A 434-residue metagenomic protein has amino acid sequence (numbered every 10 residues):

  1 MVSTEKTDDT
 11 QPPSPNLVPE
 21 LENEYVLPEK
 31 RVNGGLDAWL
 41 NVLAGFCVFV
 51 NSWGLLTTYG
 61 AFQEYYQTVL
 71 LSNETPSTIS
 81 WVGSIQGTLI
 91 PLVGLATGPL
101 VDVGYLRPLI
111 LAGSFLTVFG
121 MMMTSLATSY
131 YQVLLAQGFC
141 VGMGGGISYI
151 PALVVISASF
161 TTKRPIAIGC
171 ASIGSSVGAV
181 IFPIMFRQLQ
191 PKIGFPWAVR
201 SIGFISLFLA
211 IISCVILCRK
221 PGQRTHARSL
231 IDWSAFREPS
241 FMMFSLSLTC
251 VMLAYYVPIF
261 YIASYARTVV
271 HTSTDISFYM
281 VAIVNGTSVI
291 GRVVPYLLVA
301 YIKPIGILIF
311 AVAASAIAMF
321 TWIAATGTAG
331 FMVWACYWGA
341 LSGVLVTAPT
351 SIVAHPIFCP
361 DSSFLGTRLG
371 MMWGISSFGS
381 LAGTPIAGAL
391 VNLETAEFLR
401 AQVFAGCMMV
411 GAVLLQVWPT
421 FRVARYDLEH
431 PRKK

Functional and structural regions predicted by a protein language model:
M1-G35, R219, R422-K434: Intrinsically disordered, low-complexity terminal tails of fungal membrane proteins
N51, L55-E64, E238-G306, T350 (+1 more regions): Extracytoplasmic gate region of multi-pass secondary transporters
Y66, G138, G145-F160, A167-I168 (+1 more regions): Intracellular juxtamembrane helix-capping segments at the cytosolic ends of symmetry-related transmembrane helices
Y66-Q67, L100-V101, I181-G194, A266-R267 (+4 more regions): Interfacial helix-cap and linker-helix signal at transmembrane-aqueous boundaries of multi-pass secondary transporters
L92-L106, G291-P304, V391: Helix-to-loop junctions at the C-terminal end of transmembrane segments in multipass secondary transporters
Q188-F204, I386-G411, E429-P431: A membrane-interface helix-boundary motif in multi-pass transporters
I276, A282-S288, R292, A300-I352: C-terminal transmembrane helical hairpin of 12-TM major facilitator-type secondary transporters
I357-A396, A405: A late C-terminal transmembrane helix in Major Facilitator Superfamily
